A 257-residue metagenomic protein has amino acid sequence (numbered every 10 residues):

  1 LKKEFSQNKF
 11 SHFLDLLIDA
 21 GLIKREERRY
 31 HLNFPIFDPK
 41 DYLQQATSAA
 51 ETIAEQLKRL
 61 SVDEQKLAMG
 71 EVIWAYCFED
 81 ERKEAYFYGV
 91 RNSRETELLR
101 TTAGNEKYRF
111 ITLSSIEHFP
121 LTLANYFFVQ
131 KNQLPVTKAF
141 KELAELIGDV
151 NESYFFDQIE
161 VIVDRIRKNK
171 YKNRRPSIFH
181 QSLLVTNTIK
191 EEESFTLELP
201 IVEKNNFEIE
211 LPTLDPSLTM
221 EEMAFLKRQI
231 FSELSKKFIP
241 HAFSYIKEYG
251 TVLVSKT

Functional and structural regions predicted by a protein language model:
K2-T257: Non-catalytic recognition/regulatory regions in large multidomain proteins
